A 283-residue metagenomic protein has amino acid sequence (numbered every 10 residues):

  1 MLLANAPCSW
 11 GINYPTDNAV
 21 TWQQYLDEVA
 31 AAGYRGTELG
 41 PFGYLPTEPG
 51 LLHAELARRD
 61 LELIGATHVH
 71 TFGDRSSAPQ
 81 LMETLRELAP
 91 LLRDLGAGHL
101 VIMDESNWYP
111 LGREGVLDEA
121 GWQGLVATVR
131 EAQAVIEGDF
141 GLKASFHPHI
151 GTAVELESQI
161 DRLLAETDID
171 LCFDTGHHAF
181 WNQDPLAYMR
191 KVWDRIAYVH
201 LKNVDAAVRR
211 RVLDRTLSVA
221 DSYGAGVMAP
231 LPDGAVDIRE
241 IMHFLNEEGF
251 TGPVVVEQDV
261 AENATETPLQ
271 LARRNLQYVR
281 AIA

Functional and structural regions predicted by a protein language model:
M1-S9, Y14-A31, A57, G96 (+5 more regions): Histidine-acidic metal/acid-base catalytic patches
L3-C8, T37-L39, L63-H68, L100-I102 (+4 more regions): Hydrophobic faces of well-ordered beta-strands that scaffold small-molecule active sites in alpha/beta enzyme cores
S9-G11, P41-G43, V69-F72, D104-Y109 (+4 more regions): Active-site-proximal loop/turn and secondary-structure-junction residues that shape catalytic pockets, frequently
L26-E28, A32-Y44, T67-H70: N-terminal substrate-binding region of glycoside hydrolase catalytic domains
G36-E55, W108-L111: Glycine-rich, proline-tolerant flexible connector loops at the mouths of alpha/beta enzymes
T47-H53, S77-M82, T265: Metal-dependent catalytic neighborhoods of phosphoester/phosphodiester hydrolases
H70-P79, E119, V227-P232: The substrate-binding groove and active-site-proximal loops of carbohydrate-active enzymes, especially glycoside
S77-C172: Active-site acidic/histidine proton-transfer and metal-coordination neighborhood in alpha/beta enzyme cores
